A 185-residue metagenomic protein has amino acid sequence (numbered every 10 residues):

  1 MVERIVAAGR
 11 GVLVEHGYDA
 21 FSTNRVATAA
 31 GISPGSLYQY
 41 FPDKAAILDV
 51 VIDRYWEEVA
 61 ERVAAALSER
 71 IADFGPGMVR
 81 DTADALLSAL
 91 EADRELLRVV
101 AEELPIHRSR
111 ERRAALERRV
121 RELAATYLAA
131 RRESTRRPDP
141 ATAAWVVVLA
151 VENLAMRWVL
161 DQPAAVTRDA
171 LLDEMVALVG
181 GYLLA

Functional and structural regions predicted by a protein language model:
R4, A8, V12-A46, V50: Helix-turn-helix
I5, G9-L13, V59, L86 (+3 more regions): Short hydrophobic clusters on alpha-helical segments that form packing/core surfaces in small helical domains
L48-Y55, L116: Alpha-helical DNA-contacting segments of helix-turn-helix folds
V50, A64-A92, V147, L172: Hydrophobic alpha-helical connector segments
A60-E61, G77-D84, S88-A89, R108-E133 (+1 more regions): Amphipathic alpha-helical packing segments from all-alpha helical-bundle domains
A65-E69, V100-H107: Short linear capping/connector segments at secondary-structure termini
R98, E102, R110, A114 (+1 more regions): Hydrophobic/aromatic-rich alpha-helical bundle segments in the mid-to-C-terminal region
Y127, A177-A185: C-terminal alpha-helix
